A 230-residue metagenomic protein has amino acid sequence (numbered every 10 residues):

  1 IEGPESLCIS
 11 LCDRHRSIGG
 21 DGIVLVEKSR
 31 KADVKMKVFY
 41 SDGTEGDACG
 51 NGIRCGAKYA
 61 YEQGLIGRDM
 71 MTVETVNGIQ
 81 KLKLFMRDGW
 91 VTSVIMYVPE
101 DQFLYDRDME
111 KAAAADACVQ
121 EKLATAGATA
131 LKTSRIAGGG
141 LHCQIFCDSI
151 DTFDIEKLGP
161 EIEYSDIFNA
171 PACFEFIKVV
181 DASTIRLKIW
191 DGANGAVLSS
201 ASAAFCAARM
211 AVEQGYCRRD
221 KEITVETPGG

Functional and structural regions predicted by a protein language model:
I1-W90, C143-G230: A glycine-rich beta-to-alpha transition motif near the start of alpha/beta enzyme domains, typified by
T75-C147, P228-G230: ATP-dependent small-molecule kinase catalytic core of the GHMP/sugar-kinase superfamily and closely related
